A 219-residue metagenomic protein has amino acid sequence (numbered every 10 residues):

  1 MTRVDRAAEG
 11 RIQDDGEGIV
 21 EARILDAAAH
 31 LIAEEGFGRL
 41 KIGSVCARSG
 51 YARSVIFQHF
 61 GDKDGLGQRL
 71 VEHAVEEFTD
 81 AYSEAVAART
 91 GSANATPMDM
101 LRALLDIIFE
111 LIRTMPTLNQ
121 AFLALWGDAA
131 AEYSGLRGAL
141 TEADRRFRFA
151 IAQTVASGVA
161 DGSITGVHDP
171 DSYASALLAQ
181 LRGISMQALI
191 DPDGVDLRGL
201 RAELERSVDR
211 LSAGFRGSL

Functional and structural regions predicted by a protein language model:
M1-A8, A103-E110, R145-F149, Q153-D161 (+2 more regions): C-terminal peripheral helix-coil segments that are non-catalytic and often amphipathic
T2, R23, A27-H73: Helix-turn-helix
E17, E21, G67, V71 (+4 more regions): Amphipathic, non-transmembrane alpha-helical scaffold segments
F60, A124-E132: Short helix-capping/turn signature of helix-turn-helix
R69, S83-Q120, P170-L177, R201 (+1 more regions): Hydrophobic alpha-helical connector segments
T79-D80, T114-Q120, A124, S134-D161 (+2 more regions): Amphipathic alpha-helical packing segments from all-alpha helical-bundle domains
R89, W126-A129, A188-P192: Secondary-structure edge/capping motif, primarily at the C-terminal ends of alpha-helices and the immediately following
